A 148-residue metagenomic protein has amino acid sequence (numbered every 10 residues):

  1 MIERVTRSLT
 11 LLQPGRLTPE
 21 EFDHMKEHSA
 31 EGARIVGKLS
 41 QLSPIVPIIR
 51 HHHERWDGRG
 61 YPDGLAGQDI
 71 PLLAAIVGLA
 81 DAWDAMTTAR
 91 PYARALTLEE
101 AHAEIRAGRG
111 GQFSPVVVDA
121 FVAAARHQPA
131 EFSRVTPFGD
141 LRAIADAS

Functional and structural regions predicted by a protein language model:
M1-S148: Metal-dependent catalytic cores of enzymes that make or break cyclic nucleotides and related phosphoester linkages
